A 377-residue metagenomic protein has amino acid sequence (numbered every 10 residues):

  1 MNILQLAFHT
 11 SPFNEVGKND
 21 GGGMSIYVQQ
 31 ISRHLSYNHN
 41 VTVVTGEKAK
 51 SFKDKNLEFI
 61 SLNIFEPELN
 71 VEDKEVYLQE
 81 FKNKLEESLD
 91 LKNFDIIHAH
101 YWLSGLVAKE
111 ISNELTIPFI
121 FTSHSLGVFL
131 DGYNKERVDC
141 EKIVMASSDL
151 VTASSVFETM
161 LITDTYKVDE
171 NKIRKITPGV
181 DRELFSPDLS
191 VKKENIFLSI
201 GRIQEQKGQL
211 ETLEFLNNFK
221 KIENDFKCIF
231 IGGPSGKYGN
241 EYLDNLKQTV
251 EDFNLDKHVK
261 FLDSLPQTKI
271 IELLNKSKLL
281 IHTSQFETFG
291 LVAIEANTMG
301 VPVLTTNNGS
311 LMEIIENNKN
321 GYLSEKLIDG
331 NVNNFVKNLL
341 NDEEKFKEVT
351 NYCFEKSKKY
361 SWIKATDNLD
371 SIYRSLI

Functional and structural regions predicted by a protein language model:
M1-F52: N-terminal subdomain of nucleotide-sugar transferases
N2, V191-K207, L213-L216, I229-I231: Conserved donor-binding/catalytic core segment of Leloir-type glycosyltransferases
F157, G179: Carbohydrate-associated surface elements
S264, E272-S277: Short alpha-helical donor nucleotide-sugar binding micro-motif in glycosyltransferases
Q285: Aromatic "clamp/platform" in nucleotide-sugar-dependent glycosyltransferases that forms part of the donor/acceptor
P302-T305: Short hydrophobic beta-strand element within catalytic cores of glycosyltransferases and related nucleotide-activated
N317-N318, Y322-G330, N338-E343: Conserved acidic donor-binding segment of nucleotide-sugar-dependent glycosyltransferases
K345-K359: A short, well-ordered alpha-helix in the C-terminal region of glycosyltransferases
